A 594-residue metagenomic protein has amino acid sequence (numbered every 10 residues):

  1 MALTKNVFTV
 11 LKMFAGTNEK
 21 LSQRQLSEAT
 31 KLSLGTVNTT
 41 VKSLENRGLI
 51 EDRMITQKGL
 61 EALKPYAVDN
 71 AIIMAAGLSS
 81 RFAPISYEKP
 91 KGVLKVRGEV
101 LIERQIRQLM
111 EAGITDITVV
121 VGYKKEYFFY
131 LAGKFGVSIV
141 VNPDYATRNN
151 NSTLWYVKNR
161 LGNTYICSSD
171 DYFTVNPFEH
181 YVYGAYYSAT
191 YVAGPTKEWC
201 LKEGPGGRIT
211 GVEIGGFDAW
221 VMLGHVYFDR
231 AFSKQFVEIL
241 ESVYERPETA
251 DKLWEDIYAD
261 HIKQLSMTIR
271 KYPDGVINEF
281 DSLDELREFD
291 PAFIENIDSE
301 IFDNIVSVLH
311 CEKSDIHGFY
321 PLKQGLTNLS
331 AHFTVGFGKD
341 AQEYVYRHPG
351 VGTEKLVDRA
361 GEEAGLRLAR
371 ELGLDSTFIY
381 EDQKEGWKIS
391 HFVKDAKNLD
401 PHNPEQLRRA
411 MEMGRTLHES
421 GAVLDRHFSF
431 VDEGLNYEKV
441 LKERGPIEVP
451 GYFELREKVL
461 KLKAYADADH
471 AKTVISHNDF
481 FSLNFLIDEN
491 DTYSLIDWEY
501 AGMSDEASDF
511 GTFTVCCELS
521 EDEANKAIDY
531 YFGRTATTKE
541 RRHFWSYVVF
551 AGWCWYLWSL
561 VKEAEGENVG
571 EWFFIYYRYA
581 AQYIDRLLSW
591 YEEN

Functional and structural regions predicted by a protein language model:
T9, T174-T249: Conserved core of the sugar-phosphate nucleotidyltransferase
L11-N18, Q23-Q25, A29-T30, L60-K125: N-terminal glycine-rich phosphate-binding loop and ensuing alpha1 helix
A15, V37, E51-T56, L60-A71 (+1 more regions): Conserved alpha/beta core of the MobA/IspD/sugar-nucleotide pyrophosphorylase nucleotidyltransferase superfamily
E126-W199: Conserved beta-loop-beta/alpha segment of the NTase-like Rossmann-fold superfamily that binds/positions NTPs
G207, A507-A536, F550-E567, R586: Active-site activation/catalytic loop segments of kinase-like enzymes and analogous catalytic loops in related
D290, I294, D298, W558-N594: ATP/Mg2+ or Mg2+-diphosphate-binding catalytic cores that bind nucleotide phosphates or diphosphates via glycine-rich
E300-G318, A422-N478, E489-N490, A580-Q582: An alpha-helical support segment within catalytic cores of ATP-dependent transferases
Y320-V431, P446, P450-F453, H470: ATP-binding pocket architecture of kinase catalytic cores
